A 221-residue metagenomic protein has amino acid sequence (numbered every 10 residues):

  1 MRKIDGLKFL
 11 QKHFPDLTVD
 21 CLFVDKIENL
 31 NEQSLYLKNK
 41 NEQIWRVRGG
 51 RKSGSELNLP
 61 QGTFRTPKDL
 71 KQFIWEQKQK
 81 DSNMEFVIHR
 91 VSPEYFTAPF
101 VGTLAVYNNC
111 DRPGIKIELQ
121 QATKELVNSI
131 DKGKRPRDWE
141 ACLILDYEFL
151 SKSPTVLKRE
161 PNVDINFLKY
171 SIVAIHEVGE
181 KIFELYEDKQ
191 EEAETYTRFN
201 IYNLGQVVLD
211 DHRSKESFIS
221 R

Functional and structural regions predicted by a protein language model:
M1-R221: Nucleotide/phosphate-binding sheet-loop regions of phosphoryl- and nucleotidyl-transfer enzymes
